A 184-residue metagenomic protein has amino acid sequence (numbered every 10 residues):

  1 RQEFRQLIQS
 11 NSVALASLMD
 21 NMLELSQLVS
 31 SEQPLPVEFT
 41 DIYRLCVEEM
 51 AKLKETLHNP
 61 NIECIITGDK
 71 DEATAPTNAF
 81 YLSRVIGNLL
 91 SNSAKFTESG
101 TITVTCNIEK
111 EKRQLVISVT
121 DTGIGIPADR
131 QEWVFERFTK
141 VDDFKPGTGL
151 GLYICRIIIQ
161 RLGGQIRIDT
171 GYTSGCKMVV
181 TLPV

Functional and structural regions predicted by a protein language model:
S10-L15: Short alpha-helical segment of the dimerization/phosphotransfer core of two-component systems
S26-V37: Helix-loop junction within the histidine kinase core
P36-K54: A conserved beta-strand-to-alpha-helix junction within the catalytic ATP-binding
S93-A94: Short helix-loop "hinge" at the ATP-lid/N-box region of the Bergerat-fold HATPase_c
I126-F138: Short conserved segment of the HATPase_c
G151, C155: Short alpha-helical Gxxx[C/S/T] motif in the catalytic ATP-binding
